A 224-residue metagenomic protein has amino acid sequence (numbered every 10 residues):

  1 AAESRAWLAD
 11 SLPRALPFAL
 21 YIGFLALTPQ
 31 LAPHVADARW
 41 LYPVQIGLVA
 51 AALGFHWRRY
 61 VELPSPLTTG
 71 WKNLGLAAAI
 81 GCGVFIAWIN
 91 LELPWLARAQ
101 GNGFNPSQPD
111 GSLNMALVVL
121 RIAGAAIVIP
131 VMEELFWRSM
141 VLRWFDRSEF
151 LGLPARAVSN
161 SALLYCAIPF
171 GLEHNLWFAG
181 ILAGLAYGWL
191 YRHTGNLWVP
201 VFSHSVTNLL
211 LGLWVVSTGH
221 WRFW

Functional and structural regions predicted by a protein language model:
A1, L27, A51-L63, A87-L91 (+1 more regions): Structural signal for the C-terminal ends of transmembrane alpha-helices and the immediately following loop
A1-A9, P64-T68, R143-A155: Membrane-interfacial, low-structure loops and terminal tails that flank and connect transmembrane helices in multi-pass
A9-E62, P66-G81: Alpha-helical transmembrane segments in multi-pass membrane proteins
R14-I22, A26, I46-G47, L74-I86 (+5 more regions): Alpha-helical transmembrane spans of integral membrane proteins, capturing the lipid-embedded, hydrophobic core of TM
L31, R59-S65, W95-R98, T218-W224: Juxtamembrane transmembrane-helix termini
A87, D110-W224: Transmembrane helix-loop-helix hairpins at the membrane interface of multi-pass integral membrane proteins
I89-N102: Membrane-helix interface motif
F104-D110: Perimembrane loop-to-helix junctions flanking transmembrane segments
